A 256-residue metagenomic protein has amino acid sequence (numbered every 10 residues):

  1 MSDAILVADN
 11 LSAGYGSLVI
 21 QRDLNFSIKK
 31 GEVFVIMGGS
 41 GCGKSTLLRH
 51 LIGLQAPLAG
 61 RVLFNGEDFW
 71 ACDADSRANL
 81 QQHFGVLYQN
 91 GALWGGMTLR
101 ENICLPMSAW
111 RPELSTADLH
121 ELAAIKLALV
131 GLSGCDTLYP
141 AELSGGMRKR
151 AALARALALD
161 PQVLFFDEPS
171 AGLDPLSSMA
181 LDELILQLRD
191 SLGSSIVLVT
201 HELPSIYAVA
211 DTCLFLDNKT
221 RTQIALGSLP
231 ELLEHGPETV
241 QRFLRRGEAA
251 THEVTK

Functional and structural regions predicted by a protein language model:
I52: Helix-to-loop junction immediately C-terminal to a conserved catalytic motif
G60-D68: Conserved ABC transporter NBD signature motif
F69-G85, A109-P112, T116, L232-H235: ABC ATPase NBD coupling module
T116-G134: Conserved ABC ATPase "signature" region
Y139-L143, M147: Conserved ABC ATPase signature
A158-Q162: A short, proline-enriched helix->beta-strand linker immediately N-terminal to the Walker B motif in ABC-type P-loop
L164-D167: Catalytic Walker B motif of ABC-type/P-loop ATPase nucleotide-binding domains
